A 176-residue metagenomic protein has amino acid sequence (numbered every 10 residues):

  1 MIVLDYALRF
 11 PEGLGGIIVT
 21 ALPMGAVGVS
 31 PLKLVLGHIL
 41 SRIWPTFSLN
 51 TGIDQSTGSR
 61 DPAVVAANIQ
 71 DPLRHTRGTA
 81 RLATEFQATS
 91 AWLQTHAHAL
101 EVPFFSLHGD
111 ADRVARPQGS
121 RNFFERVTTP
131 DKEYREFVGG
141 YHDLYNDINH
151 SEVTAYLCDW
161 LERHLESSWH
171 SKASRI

Functional and structural regions predicted by a protein language model:
M1-V19, G25: Conserved hydrolase catalytic core segment
I18, F105-L107, R135: Hydrophobic/aromatic beta-strand patches that form the interior of the parallel beta-sheet core in alpha/beta enzyme
V27-I69: Helix-rich cap/lid subdomain of alpha/beta-hydrolase
G78-H96: Active-site nucleophile elbow and catalytic-triad environment of alpha/beta-hydrolase enzymes
L100, S106-H108, D112: Short beta-strand/loop motif that positions the catalytic acidic residue of the alpha/beta-hydrolase fold
R113-G119: Conserved alpha/beta-hydrolase "acid-adjacent" motif
E133-I176: Catalytic active-site module of serine/aspartate enzymes centered on a nucleophile-bearing elbow/loop
